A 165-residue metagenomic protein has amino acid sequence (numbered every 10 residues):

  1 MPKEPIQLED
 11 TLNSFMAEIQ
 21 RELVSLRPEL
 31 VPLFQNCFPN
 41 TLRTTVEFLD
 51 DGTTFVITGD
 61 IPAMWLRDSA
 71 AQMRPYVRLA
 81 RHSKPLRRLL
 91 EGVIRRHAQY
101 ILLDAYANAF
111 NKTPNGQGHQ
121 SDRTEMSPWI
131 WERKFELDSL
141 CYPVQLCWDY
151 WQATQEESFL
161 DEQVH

Functional and structural regions predicted by a protein language model:
M1-R67: Low-complexity, Ser/Thr/Pro/Gly-enriched N-terminal "stalk/linker" regions
P62-L90, I94-H165: Aromatic-rich carbohydrate-recognition surfaces in CAZymes
